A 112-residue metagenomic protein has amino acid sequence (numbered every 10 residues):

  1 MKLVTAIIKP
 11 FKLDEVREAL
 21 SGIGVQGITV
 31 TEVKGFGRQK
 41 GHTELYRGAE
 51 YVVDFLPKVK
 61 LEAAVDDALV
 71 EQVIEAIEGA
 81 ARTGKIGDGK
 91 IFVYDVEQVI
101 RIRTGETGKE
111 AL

Functional and structural regions predicted by a protein language model:
M1-L112: Positively charged, small/polar-rich N-terminal and surface patches that mediate targeting and assembly and bind
